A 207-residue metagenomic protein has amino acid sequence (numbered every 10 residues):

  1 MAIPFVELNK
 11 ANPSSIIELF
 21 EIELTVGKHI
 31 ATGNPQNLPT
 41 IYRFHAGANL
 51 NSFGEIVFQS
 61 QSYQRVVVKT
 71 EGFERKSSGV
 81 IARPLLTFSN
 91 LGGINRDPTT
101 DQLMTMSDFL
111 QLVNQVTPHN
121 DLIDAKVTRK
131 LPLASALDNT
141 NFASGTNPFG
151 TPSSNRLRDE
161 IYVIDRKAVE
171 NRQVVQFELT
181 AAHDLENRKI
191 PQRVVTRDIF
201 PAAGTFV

Functional and structural regions predicted by a protein language model:
M1-V66: Polar/acidic, low-complexity leader/linker segments enriched in S/T/G and N/D
F58-S60, G150-V163: Short coil-to-beta-strand transition motifs
G72-D138: Extracellular/virion structural assembly segments
A82, E160, Q173-V175: Envelope-exposed proteins and targeting segments
S135-R156: Active-site-adjacent substructure of cysteine-protease-like catalytic cores
R166-V169: Residue-level recognition of beta-strand microenvironments
N171-V195: Short solvent-exposed strand/turn elements
R172, V194-V207: Ubiquitin-like/PB1-type beta-grasp interaction modules and other compact soluble beta-rich domains
